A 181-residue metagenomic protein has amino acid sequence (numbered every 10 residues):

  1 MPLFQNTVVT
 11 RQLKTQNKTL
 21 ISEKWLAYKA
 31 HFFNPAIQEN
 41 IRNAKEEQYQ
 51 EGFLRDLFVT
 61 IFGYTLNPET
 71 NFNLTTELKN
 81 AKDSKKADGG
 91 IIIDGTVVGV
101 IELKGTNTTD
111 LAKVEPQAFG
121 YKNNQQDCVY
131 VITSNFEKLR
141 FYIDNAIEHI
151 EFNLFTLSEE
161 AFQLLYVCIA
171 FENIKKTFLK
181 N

Functional and structural regions predicted by a protein language model:
M1-E39, A81-D83, A87, I93-V98 (+1 more regions): Short, basic/polar, glycine-containing "phosphate-handling" surface segments that engage DNA
A36, N40-N73: Acidic-basic catalytic patches of nuclease active cores, encompassing PD-(D/E)XK and other metal-cofactor nuclease
E46, E77, E102: Acidic-residue sensor for enzyme active/binding pockets
N73-N80: Short, solvent-exposed loop/turn elements at beta->coil junctions and helix N-caps that rim active or binding pockets
